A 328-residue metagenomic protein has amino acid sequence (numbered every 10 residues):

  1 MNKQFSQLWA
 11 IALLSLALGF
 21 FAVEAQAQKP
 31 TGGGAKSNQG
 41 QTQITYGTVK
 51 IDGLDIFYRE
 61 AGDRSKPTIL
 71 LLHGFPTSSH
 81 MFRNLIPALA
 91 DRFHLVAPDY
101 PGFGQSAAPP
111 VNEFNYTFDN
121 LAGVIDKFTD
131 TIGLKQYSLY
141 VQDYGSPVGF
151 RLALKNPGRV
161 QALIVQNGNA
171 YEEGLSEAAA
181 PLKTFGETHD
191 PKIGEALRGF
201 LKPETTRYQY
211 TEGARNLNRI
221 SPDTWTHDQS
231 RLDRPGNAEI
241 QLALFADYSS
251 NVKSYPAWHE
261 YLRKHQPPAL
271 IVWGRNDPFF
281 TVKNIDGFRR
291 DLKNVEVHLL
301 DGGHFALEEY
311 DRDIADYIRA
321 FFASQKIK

Functional and structural regions predicted by a protein language model:
M1-A12: Bacterial N-terminal signal peptides that target proteins for export
A10-F20: Bacterial N-terminal signal peptides
K29-I44, I51-I56, A61-T68, V96 (+4 more regions): Flexible "cap/lid" subdomain of the alpha/beta-hydrolase fold that forms the substrate-access gate
L71-G74, A97: Structural cue for short, hydrophobic secondary-structure segments
G74-T77, D143: Active-site glycine-rich loops that stabilize anionic/oxyanionic intermediates across multiple enzyme folds
P76, P101-G104, A170, G303-A306: Alpha/beta-hydrolase active-site loop signature
P76-N84, L95: Serine-hydrolase catalytic-loop signature spanning alpha/beta hydrolases and amidase-signature enzymes
G303-A315: Catalytic histidine-centered segment of alpha/beta-hydrolase-like enzymes
